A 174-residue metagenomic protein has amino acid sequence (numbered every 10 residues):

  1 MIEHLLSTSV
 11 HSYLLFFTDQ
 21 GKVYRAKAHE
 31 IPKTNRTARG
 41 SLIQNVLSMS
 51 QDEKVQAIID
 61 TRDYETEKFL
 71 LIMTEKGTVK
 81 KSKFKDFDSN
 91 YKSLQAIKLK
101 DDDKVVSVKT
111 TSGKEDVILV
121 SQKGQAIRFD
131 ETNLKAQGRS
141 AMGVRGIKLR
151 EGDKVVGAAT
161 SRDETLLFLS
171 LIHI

Functional and structural regions predicted by a protein language model:
M1-I172: Short, structured "edge-of-domain" segments at secondary-structure transitions
